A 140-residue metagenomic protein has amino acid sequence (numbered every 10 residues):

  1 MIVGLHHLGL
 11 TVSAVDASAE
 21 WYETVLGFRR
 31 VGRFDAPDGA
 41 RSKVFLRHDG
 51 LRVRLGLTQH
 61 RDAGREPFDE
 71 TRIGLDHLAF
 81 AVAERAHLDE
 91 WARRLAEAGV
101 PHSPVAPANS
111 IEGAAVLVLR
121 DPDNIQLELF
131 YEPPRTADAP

Functional and structural regions predicted by a protein language model:
M1-A17, L75-F80, P133-P140: N-terminal beta-strand motif that seeds the catalytic metal site of vicinal oxygen chelate
I2, T11-R54, Q59: Core segments of cupin and vicinal oxygen chelate
G9-T11, R47, A79-A83, V118-R120: Short hydrophobic/aromatic beta-strand micro-patches that form the beta-sheet surface supporting nucleotide- or nucleic
A17, R85-E90: Short, conserved charged micro-motifs
A40-V44, D76, G113-L117: Short beta-strand micro-motifs in enzyme catalytic cores
R41, D62-P67, P104-V105, T136-D138: A short, acidic/glycine-rich surface segment
L57, P67-A81: Helix-adjacent hinge/juxtasegments
A92-P140: Vicinal oxygen chelate
